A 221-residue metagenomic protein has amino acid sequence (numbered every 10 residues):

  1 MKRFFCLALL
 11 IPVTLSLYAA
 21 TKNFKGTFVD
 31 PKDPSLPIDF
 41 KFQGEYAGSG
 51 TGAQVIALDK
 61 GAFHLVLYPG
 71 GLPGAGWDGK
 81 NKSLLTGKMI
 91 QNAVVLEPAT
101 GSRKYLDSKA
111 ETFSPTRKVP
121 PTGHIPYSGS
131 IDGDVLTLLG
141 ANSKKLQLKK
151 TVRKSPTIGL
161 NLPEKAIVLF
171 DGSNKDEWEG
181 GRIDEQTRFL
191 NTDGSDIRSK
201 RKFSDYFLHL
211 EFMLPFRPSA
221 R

Functional and structural regions predicted by a protein language model:
M1-F4: Positively charged n-region of N-terminal signal peptides that target proteins for export
L7-S16: Bacterial N-terminal signal peptides
A19-N23, T27-D30, I38, L72-R221: Carbohydrate-interacting regions of secretory-pathway proteins
N23-I56: N-terminal secretory signal peptides
P37-K41, A53-F63, P126-D134: Short, surface-exposed loop and linker segments with low hydrophobicity and enrichment for Pro/Ser/Thr
Q43, G52, A62, F203-H209: A common structural microfeature
A47-I90: N-terminal, post-signal-peptide region of Sec/Tat-exported proteins
